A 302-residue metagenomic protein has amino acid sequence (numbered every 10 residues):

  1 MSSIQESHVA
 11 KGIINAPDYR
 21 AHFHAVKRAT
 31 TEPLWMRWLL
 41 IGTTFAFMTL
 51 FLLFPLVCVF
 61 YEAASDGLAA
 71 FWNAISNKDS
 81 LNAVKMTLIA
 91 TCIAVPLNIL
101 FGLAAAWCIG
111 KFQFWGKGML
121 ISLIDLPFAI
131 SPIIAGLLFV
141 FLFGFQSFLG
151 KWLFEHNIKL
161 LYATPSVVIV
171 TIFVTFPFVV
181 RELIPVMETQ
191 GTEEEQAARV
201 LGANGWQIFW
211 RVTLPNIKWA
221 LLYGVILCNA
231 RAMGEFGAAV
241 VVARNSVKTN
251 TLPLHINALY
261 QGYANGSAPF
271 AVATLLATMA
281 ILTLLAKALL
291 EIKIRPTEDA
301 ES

Functional and structural regions predicted by a protein language model:
I4-E6, K11-A16, H22, L39-T43 (+7 more regions): C-terminal transmembrane helix and the adjacent membrane-cytosol boundary/short C-terminal tail of inner/organellar
A25-L34, W38, V59-P96, K111-F112 (+1 more regions): Periplasmic/extracellular loop-to-transmembrane helix junction in inner-membrane transport proteins
A25-T30, L68-S76, L81, K117 (+3 more regions): Membrane-interfacial helix termini and adjacent extracytoplasmic/periplasmic loops of multi-pass transporters
T31-E32, I93-I124, L137, F141 (+3 more regions): Transmembrane-helix boundary motif in ABC transporter permease subunits
G42-T43, F47, P96, L126 (+3 more regions): Transmembrane alpha-helices
L53-V57, Y61, L100-A105, I134 (+9 more regions): Membrane-embedded alpha-helices of multi-pass transport/permease systems
K78, V240-L290: Interhelical loop and adjacent transmembrane-helix boundary motif in polytopic membrane transport permeases
F128-G136: Transmembrane alpha-helices and adjacent helix-loop boundaries
